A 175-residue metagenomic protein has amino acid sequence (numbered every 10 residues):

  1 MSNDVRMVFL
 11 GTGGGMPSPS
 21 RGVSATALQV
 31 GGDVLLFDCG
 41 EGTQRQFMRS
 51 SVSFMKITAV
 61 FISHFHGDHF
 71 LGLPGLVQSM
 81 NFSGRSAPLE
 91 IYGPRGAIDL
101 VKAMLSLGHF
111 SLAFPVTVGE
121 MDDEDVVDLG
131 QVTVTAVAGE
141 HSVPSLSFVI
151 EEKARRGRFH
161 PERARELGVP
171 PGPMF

Functional and structural regions predicted by a protein language model:
S2, M121-F175: Metal-dependent phosphodiesterase/nuclease catalytic metal-binding core
S2-V52, P88, F148-I150, R156-G157: Conserved beta-strand hairpin/beta-sheet module of binuclear metal-dependent hydrolase folds, prominently
M7, V116-V118, V134: Generic structural signal for residues in well-ordered beta-strands
M16-S18, F110, H141-V143: Short glycine/serine/proline-enriched coil/turn segments at secondary-structure junctions
E41-Y92, E120: Active-site metal-binding motif and surrounding structural segment of the metallo-beta-lactamase
Q44, F54, G67, A97-I98 (+2 more regions): Alpha-helix N-cap/helix-start and coil->helix boundary motif
V52-M55, F114, G130-V132: Structured loop/turn residues at beta-strand edges in well-structured enzyme cores
R85-E120: Active-site neighborhood of divalent metal-dependent phosphoester bond hydrolases
